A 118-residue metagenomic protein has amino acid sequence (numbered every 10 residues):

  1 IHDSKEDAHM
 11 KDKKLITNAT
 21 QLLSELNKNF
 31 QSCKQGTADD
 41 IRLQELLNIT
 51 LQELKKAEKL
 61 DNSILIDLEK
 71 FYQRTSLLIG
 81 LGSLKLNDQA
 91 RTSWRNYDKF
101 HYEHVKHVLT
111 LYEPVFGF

Functional and structural regions predicted by a protein language model:
D3-N48, V105, L109-F118: Short terminal alpha-helical segments
A8-A19, G36, A57, D61-I64 (+3 more regions): Intrinsic-disorder-associated interaction segments
F30-L81: Amphipathic alpha-helical interaction modules
Q73-F118: Amphipathic alpha-helical binding modules
